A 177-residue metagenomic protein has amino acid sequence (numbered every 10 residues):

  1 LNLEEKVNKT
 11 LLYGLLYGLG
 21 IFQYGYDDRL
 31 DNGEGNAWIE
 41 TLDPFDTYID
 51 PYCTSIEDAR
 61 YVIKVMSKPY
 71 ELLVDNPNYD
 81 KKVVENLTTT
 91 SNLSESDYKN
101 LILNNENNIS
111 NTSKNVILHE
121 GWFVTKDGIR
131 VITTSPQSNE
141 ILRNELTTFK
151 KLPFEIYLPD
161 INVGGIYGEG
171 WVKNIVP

Functional and structural regions predicted by a protein language model:
L1-P177: Extended alpha-helical, oligomerization-prone segments that build pores/tubes and scaffolds
